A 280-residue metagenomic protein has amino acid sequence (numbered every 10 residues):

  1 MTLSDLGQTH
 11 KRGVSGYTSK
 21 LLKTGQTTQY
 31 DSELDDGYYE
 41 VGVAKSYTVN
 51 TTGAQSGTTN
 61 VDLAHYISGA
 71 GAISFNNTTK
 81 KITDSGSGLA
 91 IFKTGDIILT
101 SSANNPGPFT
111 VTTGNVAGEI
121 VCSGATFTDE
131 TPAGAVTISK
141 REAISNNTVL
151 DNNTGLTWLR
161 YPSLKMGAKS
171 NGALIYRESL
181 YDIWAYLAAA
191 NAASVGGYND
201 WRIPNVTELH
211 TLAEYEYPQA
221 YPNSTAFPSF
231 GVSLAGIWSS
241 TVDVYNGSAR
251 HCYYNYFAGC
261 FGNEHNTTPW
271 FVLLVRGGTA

Functional and structural regions predicted by a protein language model:
M1-I67, T137-R202, V206-A280: Glycine-aromatic-enriched surface loops/turns that form tight recognition elements
Y66-T94, L99-R141: Small/polar beta-strand repeat architecture
